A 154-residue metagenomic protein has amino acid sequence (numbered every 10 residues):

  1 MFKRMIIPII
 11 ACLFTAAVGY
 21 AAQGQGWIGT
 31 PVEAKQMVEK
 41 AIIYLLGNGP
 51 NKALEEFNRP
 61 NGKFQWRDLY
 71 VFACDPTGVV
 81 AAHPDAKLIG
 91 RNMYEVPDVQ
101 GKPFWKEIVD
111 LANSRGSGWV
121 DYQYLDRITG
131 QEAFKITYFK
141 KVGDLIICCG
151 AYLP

Functional and structural regions predicted by a protein language model:
F2, I7-I9, L13-P154: N-terminal membrane-sensor/transducer module of prokaryotic signaling receptors
